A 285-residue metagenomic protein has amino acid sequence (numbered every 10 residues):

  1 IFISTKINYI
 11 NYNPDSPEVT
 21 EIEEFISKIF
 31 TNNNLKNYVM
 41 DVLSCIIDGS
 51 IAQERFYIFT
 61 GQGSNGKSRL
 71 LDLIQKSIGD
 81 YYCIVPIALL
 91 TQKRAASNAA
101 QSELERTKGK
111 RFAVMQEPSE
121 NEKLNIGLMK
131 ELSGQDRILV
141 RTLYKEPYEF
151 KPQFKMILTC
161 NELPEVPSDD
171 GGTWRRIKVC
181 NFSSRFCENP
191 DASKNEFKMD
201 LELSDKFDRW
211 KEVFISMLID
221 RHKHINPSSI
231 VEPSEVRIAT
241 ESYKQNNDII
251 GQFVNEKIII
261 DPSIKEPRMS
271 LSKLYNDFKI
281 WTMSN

Functional and structural regions predicted by a protein language model:
I1-N285: Feature primarily recognizes SF3-like P-loop helicase cores of small DNA viruses
